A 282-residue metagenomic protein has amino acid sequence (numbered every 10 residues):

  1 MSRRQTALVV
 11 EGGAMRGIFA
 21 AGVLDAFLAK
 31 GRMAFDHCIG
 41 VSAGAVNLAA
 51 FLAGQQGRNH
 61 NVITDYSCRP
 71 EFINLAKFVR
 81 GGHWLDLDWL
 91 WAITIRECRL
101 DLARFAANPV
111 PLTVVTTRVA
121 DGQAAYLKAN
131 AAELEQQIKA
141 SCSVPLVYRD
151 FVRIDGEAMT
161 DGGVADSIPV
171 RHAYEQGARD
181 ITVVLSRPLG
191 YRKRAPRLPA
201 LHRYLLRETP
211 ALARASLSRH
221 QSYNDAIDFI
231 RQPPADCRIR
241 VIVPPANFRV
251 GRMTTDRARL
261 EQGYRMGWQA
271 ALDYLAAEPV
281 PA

Functional and structural regions predicted by a protein language model:
M1-V41, A49-A282: Patatin-like phospholipase
